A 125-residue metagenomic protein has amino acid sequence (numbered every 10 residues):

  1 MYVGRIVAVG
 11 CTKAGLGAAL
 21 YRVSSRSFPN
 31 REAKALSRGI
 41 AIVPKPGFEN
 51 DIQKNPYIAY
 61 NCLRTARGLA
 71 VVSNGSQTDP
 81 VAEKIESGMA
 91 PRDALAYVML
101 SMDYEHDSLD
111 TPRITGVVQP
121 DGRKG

Functional and structural regions predicted by a protein language model:
M1-G125: Conserved short alpha-helical segments that host acidic/polar catalytic motifs at enzyme active sites
